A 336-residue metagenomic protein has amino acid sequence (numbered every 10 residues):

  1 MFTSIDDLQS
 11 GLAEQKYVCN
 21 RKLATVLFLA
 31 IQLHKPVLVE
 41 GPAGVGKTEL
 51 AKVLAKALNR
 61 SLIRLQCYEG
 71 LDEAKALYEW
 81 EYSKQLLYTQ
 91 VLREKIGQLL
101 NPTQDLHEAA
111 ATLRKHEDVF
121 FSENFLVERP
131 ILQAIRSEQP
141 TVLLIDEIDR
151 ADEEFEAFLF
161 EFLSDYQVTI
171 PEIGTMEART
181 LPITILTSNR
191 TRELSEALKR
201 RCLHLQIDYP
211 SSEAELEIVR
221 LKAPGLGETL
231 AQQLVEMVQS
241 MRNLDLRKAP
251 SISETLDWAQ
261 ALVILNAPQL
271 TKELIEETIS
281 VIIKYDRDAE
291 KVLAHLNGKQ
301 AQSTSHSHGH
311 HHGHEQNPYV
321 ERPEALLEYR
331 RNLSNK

Functional and structural regions predicted by a protein language model:
M1-K336: C-terminal regulatory/interaction module of P-loop NTP-utilizing enzymes
